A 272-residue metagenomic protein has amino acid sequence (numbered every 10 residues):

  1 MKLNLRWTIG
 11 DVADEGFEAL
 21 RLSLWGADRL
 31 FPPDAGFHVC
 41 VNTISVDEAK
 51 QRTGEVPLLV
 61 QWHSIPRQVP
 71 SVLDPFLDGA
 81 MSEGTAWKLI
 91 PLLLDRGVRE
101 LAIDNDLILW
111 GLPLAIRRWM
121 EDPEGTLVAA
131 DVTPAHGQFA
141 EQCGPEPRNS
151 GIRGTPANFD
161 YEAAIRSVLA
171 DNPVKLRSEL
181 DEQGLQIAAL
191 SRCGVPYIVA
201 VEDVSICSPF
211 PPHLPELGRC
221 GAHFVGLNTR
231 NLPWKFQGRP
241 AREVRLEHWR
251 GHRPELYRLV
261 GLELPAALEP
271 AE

Functional and structural regions predicted by a protein language model:
M1-W25: N-proximal low-complexity "stem/linker" segments adjacent to membrane-targeting elements
G26-D34: Short, acidic, metal-binding catalytic loop of nucleotide-sugar glycosyltransferases
G36-T43, A129-A130: Short internal beta-strands
V46-D95: Active-site-proximal specificity loops/subdomain of glycosyltransferases
G84-T133: GT-A fold catalytic core of metal-dependent nucleotide-sugar glycosyltransferases, centered on the diacidic
L112-V174: Conserved catalytic core of nucleotide-sugar-dependent glycosyltransferases
P147-Q237: Catalytic core and acceptor-binding pocket of nucleotide-sugar-dependent glycosyltransferases
C220-E272: Long, low-complexity C-terminal extensions of enzymes
